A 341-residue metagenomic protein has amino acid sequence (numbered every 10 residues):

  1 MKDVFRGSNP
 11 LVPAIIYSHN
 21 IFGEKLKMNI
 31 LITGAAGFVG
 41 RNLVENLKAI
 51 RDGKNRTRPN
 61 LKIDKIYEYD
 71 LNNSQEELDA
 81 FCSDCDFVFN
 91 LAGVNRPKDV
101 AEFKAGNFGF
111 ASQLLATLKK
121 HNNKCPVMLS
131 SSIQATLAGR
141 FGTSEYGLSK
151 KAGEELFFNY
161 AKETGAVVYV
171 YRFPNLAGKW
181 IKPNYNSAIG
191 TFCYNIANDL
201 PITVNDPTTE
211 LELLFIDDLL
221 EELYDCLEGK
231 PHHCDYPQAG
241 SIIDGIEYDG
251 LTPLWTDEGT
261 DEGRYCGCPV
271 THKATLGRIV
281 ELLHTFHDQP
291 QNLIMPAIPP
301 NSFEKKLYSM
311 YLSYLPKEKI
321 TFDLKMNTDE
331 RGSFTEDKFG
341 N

Functional and structural regions predicted by a protein language model:
I30-I50: N-terminal Rossmann NAD(P)H-binding glycine-rich loop of SDR-like oxidoreductase domains
N73-Q113, T117-K119, Q134-F141: NAD(P)H-binding glycine-rich loop region in Rossmannoid oxidoreductase-like domains and their noncatalytic homologs
S112-E154, A161-T164, V168-Y171: Conserved Rossmann-fold NAD(P)-dependent oxidoreductase catalytic core, especially the SDR/UDP-sugar
A135-A138, S144-E145, Y169-G190, L200: Flexible, glycine-rich beta-alpha linker
E155-W180, L200-T209: Conserved beta-loop-beta element that borders a ligand/cofactor-binding pocket
P174-N175, T191-L214, P231-D235, E247 (+1 more regions): A conserved pocket-lining segment of Rossmann-fold NAD(P)-dependent short-chain dehydrogenase/reductase
D218, D225-M326: Mid/C-terminal beta-alpha module of Rossmann-like enzyme folds, strongest in SDR-family dehydrogenases/epimerases
